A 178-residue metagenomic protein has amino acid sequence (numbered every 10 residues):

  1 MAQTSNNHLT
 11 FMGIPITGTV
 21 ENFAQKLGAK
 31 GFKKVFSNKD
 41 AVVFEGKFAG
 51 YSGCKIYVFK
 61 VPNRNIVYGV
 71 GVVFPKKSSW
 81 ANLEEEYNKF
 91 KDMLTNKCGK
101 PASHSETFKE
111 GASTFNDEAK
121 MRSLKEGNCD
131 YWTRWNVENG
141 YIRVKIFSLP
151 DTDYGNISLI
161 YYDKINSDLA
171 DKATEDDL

Functional and structural regions predicted by a protein language model:
Q3-D40, P75-L178: Non-cytosolic coordination micro-motifs
G46-F90: Mid-chain, structured segments of secreted extracytoplasmic proteins
